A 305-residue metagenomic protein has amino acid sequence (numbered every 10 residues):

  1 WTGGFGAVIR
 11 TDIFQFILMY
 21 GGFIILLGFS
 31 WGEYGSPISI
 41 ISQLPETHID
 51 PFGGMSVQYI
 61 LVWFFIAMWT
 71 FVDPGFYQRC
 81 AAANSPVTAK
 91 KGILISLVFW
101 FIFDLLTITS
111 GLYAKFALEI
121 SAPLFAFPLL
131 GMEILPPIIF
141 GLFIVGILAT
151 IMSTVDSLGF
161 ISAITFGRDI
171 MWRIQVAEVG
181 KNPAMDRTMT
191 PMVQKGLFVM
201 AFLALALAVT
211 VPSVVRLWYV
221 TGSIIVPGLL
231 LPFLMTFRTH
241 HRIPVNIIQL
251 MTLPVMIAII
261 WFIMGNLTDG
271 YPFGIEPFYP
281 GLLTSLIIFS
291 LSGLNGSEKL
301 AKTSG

Functional and structural regions predicted by a protein language model:
W1-G305: Membrane-embedded helix-loop-helix hairpins and adjacent transmembrane boundary segments in multi-pass transporters
